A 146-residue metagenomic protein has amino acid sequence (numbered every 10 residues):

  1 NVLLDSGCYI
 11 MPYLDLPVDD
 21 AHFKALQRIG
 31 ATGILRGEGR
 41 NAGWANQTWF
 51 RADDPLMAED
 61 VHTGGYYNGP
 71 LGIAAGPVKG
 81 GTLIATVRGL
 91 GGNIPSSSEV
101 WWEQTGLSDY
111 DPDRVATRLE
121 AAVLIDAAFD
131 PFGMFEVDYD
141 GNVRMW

Functional and structural regions predicted by a protein language model:
N1-L26, A31-W146: Terminal recognition/anchoring or ligand-binding modules at protein termini
